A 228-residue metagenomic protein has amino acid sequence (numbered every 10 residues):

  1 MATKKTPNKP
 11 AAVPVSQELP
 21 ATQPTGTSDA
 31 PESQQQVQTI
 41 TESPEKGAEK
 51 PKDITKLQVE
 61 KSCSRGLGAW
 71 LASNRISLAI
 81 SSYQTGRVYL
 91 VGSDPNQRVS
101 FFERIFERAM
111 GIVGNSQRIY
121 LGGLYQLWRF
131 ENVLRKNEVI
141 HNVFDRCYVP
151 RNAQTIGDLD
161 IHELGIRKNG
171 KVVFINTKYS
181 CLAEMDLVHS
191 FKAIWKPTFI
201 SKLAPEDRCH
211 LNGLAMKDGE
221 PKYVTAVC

Functional and structural regions predicted by a protein language model:
M1-E32: N-terminal acidic, proline/glycine-rich, low-complexity intrinsically disordered segments
D53-I119: Beta-strand-rich domains and repeat architectures in extracellular enzymes and scaffolds, especially beta-propellers
K61-W70, I105-Q117, Q154-K171, I200-K222: Beta-rich, blade/repeat-based domains predominating in secreted/periplasmic proteins but also intracellular
C63-S73, W128-E138, V224-C228: Short, conserved, GDST-rich strand-edge loop motifs in beta-rich repeat architectures
I80-Y83, Y120-Q126, I166-R167, V172-Y179 (+2 more regions): Conserved beta-strand positions in repeat-built beta-propeller and related beta-rich domains
R87-V88, L127-R129, S180-A183: Structural signal for beta-propeller blades
S93-P95, V133, D186-H189: Short loop/turn segments that connect beta-strands within beta-propeller blades
Q97-G165: Blade-loop segments of beta-propeller domains
